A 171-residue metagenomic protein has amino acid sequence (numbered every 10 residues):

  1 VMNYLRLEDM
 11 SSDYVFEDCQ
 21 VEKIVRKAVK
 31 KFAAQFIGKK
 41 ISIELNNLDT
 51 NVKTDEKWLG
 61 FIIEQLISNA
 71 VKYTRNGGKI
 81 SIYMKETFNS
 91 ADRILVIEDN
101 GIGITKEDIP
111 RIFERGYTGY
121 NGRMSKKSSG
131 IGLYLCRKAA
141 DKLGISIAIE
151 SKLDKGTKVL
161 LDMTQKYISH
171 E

Functional and structural regions predicted by a protein language model:
D9-Y14, N47, N51-T54: Conserved micro-motifs of the catalytic ATP-binding
M10, Q35-E44: Short conserved segments within the C-terminal catalytic ATPase subdomain
A70-V71: Short helix-loop "hinge" at the ATP-lid/N-box region of the Bergerat-fold HATPase_c
G77-A91: Short beta-strand/loop element within the Bergerat-fold HATPase_c
D99: Acidic ATP/Mg2+-coordinating residue in the GHKL
I104-Y117: Short conserved segment of the HATPase_c
